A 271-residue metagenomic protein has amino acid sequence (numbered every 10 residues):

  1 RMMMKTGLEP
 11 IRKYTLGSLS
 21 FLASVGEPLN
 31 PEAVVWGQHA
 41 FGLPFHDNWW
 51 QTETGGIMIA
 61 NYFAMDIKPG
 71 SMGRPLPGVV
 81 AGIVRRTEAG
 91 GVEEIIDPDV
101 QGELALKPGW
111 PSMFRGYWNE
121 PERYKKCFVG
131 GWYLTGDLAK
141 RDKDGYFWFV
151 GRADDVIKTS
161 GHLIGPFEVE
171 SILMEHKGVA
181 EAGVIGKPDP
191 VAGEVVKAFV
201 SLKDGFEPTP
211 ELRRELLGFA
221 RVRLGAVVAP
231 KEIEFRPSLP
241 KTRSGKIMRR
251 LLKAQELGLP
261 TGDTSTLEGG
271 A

Functional and structural regions predicted by a protein language model:
M3-K68, V80, E93: Gly/Ser/Thr-rich phosphate-binding loop
S18, G42, G78, G178-E181 (+3 more regions): Glycine-centered tight turns that cap/initiate beta-strands
G26, W50, G73, D137 (+1 more regions): Active-site glycine-centered loops adjacent to acidic/histidine catalytic or metal-binding residues that shape
H46-E53, M72-P75, I185, E234: Beta-strand->loop->alpha-helix junctions that form or flank phosphate-binding loops in nucleotide-handling enzymes
S71-G78, Y133: Short coil-to-beta-strand transition motifs
P75-G78, A89-K126, I164, L259-T261: Conserved ATP/PPi-binding loop(s) of AMP-dependent carboxylate-activating enzymes
G82-K107, R141-D144, E207-R213, M248: Conserved beta-loop-beta connector loops within the AMP-binding
W110, R115-G116, R123-K126, L138-V228 (+4 more regions): AMP-binding/adenylate-forming catalytic core of the ANL superfamily
